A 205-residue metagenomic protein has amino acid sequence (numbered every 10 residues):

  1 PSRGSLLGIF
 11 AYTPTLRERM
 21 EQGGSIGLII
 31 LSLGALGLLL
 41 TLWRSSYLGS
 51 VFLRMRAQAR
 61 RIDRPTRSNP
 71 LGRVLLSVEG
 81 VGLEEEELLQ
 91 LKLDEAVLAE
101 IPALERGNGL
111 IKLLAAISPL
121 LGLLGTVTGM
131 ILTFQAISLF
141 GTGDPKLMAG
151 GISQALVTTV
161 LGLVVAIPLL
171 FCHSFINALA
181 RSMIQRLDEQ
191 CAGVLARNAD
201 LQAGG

Functional and structural regions predicted by a protein language model:
P1-A11, E84: Extended, hydrophilic extramembrane loops/domains of integral membrane proteins
Y12-L16: Helix-start (N-cap) segments at beta->loop->alpha junctions that couple sensory/regulatory domains to adjoining helices
R17-A57: Hydrophobic alpha-helical transmembrane segments
G24, L38, L75, G122 (+2 more regions): Residue-level signature of catalytic and energy-coupling elements of molecular machines, predominantly ATP/GTP-dependent
S25-L31, R106, L110-L123, V157-V165: Hydrophobic alpha-helical transmembrane segments of multipass membrane transporters and ion channels, focusing on
S32, L36-L42, L124-V127, I131 (+2 more regions): Alpha-helical transmembrane segments
G49-L124, T128-G143, F171-G205: Predominantly long cytosolic amphipathic alpha-helical stalk/bundle segments
K146-N177: Pore-lining and gate-forming transmembrane alpha-helices of multi-pass membrane transport proteins
